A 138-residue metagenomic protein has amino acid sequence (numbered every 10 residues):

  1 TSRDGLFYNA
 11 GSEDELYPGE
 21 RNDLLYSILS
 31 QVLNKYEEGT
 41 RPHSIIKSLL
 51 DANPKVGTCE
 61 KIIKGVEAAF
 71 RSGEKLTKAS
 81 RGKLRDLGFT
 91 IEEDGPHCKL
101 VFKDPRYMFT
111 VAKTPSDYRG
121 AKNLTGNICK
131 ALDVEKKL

Functional and structural regions predicted by a protein language model:
T1-L87: Extended, charged coiled-coil scaffold/tether segments in eukaryotic proteins that mediate oligomerization
S48-L138: Long mid-to-C-terminal scaffolding/interaction modules that assemble large complexes
